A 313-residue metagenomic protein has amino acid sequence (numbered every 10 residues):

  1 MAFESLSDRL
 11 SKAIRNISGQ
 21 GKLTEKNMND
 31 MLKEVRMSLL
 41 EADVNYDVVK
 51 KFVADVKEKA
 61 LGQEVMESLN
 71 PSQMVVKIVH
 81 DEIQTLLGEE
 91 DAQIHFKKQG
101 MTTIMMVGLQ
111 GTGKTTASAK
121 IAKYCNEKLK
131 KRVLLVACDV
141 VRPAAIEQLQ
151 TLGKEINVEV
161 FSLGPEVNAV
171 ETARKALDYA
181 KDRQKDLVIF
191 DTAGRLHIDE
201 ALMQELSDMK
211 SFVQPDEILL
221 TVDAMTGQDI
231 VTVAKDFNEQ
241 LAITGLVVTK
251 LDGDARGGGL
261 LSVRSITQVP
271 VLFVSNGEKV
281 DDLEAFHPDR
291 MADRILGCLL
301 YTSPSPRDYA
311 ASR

Functional and structural regions predicted by a protein language model:
L6, L10-C138, A145-P165, A173-T192: Primarily NTPase-proximal linker/entry elements flanking Walker-type ATP/GTP-binding cores
Q20, Q93-K98, V107-Q110, C125-N126 (+8 more regions): Replace "in large, NTP-powered and nucleic-acid-processing enzymes" with "in large, NTP-powered factors and other
A122, A173, L177, L206 (+2 more regions): Generic hydrophobic/aromatic pocket-lining and core-packing "Φ" positions
V140-R142, G194, T226, G253 (+2 more regions): Short, glycine/acidic-enriched loop or turn micro-motifs at the edges of active sites
A145-I146, I198-M203, I230-V231: Conserved ATPase-coupling elements of RecA-like P-loop NTPase cores
Q204-D223: Inter-motif core of Ras-like GTPase G domains
E217-S303: Conserved phosphate-handling catalytic cores of large alpha/beta enzymes
Y301-R313: Single conserved hydrophobic/aromatic residue that forms the stacking wall/gate of nucleotide- or nucleobase-binding
